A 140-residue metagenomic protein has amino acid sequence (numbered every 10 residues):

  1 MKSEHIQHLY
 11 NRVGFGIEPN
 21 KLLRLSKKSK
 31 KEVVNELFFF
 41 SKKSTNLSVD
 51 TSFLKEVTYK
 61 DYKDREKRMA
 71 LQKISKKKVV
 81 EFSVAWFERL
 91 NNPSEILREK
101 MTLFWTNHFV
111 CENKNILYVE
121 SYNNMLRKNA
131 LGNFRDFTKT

Functional and structural regions predicted by a protein language model:
M1-K2, V13, I17-K27, V34-N35 (+1 more regions): Primarily short, surface-exposed interaction patches in extracytoplasmic proteins
Y10: N-terminal cofactor/phosphate-binding cores enriched in small/glycine residues, especially glycine-rich loops such as
K30-H108: Short, functional "switch" segments adjacent to catalytic/cofactor/reactive centers
